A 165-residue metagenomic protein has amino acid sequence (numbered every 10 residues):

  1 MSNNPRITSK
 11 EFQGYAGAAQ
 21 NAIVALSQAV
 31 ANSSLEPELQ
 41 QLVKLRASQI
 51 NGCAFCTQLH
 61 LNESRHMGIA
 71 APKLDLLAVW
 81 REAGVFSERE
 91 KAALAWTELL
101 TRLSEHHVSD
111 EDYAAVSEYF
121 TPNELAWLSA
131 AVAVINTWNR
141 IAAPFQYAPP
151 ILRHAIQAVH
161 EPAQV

Functional and structural regions predicted by a protein language model:
M1-V165: Hydrophobic alpha-helical segments
